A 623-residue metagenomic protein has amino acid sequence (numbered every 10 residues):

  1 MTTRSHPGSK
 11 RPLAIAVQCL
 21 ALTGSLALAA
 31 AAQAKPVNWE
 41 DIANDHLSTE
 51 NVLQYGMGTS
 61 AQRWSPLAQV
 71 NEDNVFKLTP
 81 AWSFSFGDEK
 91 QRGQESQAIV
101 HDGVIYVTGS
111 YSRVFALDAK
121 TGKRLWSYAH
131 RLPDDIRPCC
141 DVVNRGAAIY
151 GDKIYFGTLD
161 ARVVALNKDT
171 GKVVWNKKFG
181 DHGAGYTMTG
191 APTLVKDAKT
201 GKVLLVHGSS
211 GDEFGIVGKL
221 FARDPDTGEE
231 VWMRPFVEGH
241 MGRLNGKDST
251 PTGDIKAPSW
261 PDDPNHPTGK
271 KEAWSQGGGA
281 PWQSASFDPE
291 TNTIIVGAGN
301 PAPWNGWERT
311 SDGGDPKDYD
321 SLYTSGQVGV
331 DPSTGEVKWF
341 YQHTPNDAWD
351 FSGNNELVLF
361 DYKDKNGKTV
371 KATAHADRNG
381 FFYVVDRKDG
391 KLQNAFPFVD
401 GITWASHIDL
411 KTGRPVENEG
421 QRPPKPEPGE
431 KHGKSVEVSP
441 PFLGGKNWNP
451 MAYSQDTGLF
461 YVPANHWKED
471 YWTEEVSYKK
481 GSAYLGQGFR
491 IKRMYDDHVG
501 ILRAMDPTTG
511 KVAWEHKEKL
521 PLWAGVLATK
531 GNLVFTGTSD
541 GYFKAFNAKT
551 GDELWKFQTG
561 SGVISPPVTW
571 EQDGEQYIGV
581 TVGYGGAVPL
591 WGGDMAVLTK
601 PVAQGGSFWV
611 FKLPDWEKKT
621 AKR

Functional and structural regions predicted by a protein language model:
K35-P80, G253, P424-E427, I491-K492 (+1 more regions): Blade/loop signatures of beta-propeller domains
V52-G56, Q91-R113, P138-R162, T187-K219 (+7 more regions): Repeat-blade elements of multi-bladed beta-propeller folds
A61-G180, T529: N-terminal cofactor/phosphate-binding cores enriched in small/glycine residues, especially glycine-rich loops such as
F84-I99, S127-A148, N176-L194, F214 (+12 more regions): Extracytoplasmic beta-rich repeat domains
D118-T121, N167-T170, P225-T227, P332-T334 (+4 more regions): Short loop/turn segments that connect beta-strands within beta-propeller blades
A464-H466, M494-D552: Loop/turn-rich, solvent-exposed surfaces of beta-rich toroidal or solenoidal domains
V568-R623: Blade-level signature of beta-propeller repeat domains, shared across WD40, Kelch, NHL, RCC1 and BNR/Asp-box propellers
